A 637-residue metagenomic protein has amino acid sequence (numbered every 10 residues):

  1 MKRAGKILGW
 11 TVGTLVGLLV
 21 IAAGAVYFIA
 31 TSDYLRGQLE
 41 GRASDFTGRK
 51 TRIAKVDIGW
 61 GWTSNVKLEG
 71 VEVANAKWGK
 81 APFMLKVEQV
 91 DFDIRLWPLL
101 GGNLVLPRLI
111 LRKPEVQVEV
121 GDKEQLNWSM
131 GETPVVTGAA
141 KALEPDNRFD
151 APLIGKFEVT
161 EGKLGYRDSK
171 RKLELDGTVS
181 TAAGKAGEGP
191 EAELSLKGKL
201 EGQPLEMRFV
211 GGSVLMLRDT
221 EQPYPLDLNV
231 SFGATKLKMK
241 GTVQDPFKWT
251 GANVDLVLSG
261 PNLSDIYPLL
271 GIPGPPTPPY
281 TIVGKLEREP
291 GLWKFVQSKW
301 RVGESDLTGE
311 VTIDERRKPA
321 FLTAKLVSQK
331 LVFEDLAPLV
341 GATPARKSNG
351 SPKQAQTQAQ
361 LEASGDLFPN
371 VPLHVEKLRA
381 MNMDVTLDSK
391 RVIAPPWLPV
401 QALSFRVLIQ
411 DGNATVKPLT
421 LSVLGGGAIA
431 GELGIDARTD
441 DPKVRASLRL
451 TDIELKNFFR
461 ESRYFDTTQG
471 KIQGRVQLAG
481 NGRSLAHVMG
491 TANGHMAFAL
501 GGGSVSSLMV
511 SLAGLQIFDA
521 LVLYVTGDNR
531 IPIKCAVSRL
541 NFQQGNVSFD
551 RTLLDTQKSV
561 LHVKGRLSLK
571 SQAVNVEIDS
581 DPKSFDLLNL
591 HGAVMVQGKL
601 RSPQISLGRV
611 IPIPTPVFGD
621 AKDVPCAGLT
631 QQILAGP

Functional and structural regions predicted by a protein language model:
M1-G48, Q631: N-terminal type II signal-anchor transmembrane helix that functions as the membrane-insertion/stop-transfer segment
K2-G13, G59, R288-G291, S298-A324 (+3 more regions): Extended terminal
G48-K50, W78-I94, S169-A182, E201-V210 (+13 more regions): Amphipathic hydrophobic-ligand
R49, S64, E69-K185, E315-R317 (+6 more regions): Secondary-structure transition motifs
I53-K55, L68, V87, L106 (+10 more regions): Hydrophobic residues on conserved beta-strands that form the core of alpha/beta folds
V56, V71, V90, L109 (+12 more regions): Solvent-exposed loop/turn tips at the surfaces of repeat/solenoid architectures
P114-E115, T133-D245, W249-T250, T357-I409: Elongated, acidic membrane-bridging lipid-handling scaffolds and related periplasm/extracellular "bridge/tunnel" systems
